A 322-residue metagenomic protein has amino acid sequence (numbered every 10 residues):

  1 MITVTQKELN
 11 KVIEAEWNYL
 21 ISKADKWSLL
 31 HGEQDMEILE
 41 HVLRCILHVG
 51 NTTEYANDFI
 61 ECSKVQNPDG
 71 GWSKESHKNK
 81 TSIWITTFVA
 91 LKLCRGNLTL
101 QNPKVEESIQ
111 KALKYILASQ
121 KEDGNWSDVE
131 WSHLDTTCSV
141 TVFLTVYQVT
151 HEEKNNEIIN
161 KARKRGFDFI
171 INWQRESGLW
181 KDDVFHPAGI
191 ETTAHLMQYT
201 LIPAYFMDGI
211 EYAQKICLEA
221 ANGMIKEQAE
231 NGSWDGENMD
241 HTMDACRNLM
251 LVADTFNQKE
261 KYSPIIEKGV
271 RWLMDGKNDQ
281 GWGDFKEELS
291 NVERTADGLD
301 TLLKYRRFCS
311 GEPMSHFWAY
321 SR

Functional and structural regions predicted by a protein language model:
M1-R322: Preference for long, amphipathic alpha-helical scaffolds in soluble/luminal domains and all-alpha bundles
